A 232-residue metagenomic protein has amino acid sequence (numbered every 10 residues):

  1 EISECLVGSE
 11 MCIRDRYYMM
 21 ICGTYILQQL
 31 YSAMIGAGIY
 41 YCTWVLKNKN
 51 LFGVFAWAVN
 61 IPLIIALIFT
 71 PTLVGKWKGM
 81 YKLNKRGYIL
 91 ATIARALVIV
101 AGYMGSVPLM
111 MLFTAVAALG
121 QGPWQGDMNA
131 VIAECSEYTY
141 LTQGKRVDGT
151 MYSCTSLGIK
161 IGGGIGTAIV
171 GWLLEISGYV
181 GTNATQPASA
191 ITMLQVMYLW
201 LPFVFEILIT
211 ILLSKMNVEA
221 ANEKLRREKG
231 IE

Functional and structural regions predicted by a protein language model:
E1-I13: Short, small-residue-biased leader/transition segments that mark boundaries at the very start of proteins
R14-A37, A115: Pair of pore-lining "gating" transmembrane helices in MFS-fold secondary transporters
G36-G53: Short amphipathic helix-loop junctions that connect adjacent transmembrane helices in Major Facilitator Superfamily/SLC
I65-M80: Helix-to-loop junctions at the C-terminal end of transmembrane segments in multipass secondary transporters
L90-G105: C-terminal ends and interior cores of transmembrane alpha-helices in multi-pass membrane transporters/permeases
V107-Q125, V131: Hydrophobic core of transmembrane alpha-helices in multi-pass small-molecule transporters, especially MFS/SLC-type
K145-S177: A late C-terminal transmembrane helix in Major Facilitator Superfamily
W172-V204: A membrane-interface helix-boundary motif in multi-pass transporters
